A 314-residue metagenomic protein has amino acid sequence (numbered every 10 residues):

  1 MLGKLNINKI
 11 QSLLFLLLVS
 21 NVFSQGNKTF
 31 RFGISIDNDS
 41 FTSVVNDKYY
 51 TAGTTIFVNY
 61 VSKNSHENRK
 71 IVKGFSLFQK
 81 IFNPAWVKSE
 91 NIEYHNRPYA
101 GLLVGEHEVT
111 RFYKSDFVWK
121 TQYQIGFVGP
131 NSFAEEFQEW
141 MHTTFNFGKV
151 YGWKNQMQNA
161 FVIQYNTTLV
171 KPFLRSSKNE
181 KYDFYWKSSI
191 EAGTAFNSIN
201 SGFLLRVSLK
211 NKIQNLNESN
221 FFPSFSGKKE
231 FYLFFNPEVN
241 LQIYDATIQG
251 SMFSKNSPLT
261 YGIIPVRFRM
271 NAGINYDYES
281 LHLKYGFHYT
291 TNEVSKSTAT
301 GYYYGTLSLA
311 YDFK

Functional and structural regions predicted by a protein language model:
M1-T29, F313: Bacterial Sec-dependent N-terminal signal peptides
N27-E67: N-terminal ordered "arm"
F30-I34, K73-L77, W119-I125, Y165 (+6 more regions): Transmembrane beta-strands of outer-membrane beta-barrel proteins
T42, A85-W86, K210-K314: Outer membrane beta-barrel transmembrane domains
S43-Y50, Q158, I190-N200, I263-V266 (+1 more regions): Solvent-exposed loop/turn segments connecting transmembrane beta-strands in outer-membrane beta-barrel proteins
A52-V61, E106, Y165-K171, I199-L209 (+2 more regions): Feature captures outer-membrane beta-barrel proteins of Gram-negative bacteria and organelles
I56-P84, Q122, F127, M270 (+1 more regions): Glycine- and aromatic-enriched membrane insertion/assembly motifs of diderm outer-membrane and organelle channel
L77-F221, Y244-G262, K314: Outer-membrane pore/translocation modules
